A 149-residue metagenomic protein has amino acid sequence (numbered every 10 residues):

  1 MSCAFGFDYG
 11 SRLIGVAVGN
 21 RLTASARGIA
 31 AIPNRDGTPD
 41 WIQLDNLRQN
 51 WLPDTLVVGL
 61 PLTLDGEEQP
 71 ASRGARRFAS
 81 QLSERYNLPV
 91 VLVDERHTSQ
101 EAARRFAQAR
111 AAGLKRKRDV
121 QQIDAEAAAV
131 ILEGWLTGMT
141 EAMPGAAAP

Functional and structural regions predicted by a protein language model:
S2-F7, S11-P149: Phosphate- and other anionic-substrate recognition elements at nucleic-acid/protein interfaces
